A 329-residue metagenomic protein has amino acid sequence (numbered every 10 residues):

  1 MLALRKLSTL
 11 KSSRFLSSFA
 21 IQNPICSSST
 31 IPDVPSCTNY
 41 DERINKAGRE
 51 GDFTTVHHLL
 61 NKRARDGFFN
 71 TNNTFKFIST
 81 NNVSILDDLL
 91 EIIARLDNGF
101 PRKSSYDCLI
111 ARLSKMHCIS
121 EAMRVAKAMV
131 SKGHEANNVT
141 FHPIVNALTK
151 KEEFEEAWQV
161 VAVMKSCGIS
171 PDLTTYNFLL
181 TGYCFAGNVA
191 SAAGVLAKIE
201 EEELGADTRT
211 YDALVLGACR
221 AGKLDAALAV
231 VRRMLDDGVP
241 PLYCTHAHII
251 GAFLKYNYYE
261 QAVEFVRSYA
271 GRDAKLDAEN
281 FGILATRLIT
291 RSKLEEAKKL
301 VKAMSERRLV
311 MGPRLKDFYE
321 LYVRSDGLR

Functional and structural regions predicted by a protein language model:
M1-D107, K115-R124, A128, D317-R329: N-terminal targeting peptides
A3, L59-A64, N82, L86-N98 (+7 more regions): Hydrophobic packing position at a conserved site in alpha-helical tandem repeat units
P32, G67, D97-N98, H117 (+11 more regions): Inter-helix linker motif
S36, Y40, V56, N70-F75 (+19 more regions): Pentatricopeptide repeat
L148, Y183, E202, F253 (+1 more regions): Short Asp/Glu-rich motifs
D212-L321, L328-R329: Structured C-terminal portions of repeat-based eukaryotic scaffold domains
